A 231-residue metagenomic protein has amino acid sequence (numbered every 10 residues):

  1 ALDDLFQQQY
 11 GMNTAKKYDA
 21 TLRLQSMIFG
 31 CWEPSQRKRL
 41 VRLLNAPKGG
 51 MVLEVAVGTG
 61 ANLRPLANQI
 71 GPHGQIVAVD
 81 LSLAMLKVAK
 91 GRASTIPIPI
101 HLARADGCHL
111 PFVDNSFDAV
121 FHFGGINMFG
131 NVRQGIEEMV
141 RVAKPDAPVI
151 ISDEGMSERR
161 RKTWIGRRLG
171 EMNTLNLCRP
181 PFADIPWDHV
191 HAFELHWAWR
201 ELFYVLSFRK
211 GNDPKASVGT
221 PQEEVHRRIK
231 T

Functional and structural regions predicted by a protein language model:
A1-A20, K230-T231: N-terminal, positively charged/glycine-rich alpha-helical extensions of SAM-dependent methyltransferases
I28-K48, P65: Conserved alpha-helix/loop element of class I SAM-dependent methyltransferases that forms part of the SAM/SAH-binding
M51-H109: Class I SAM-dependent methyltransferase SAM/SAH-binding core
P72-H73, A143-P148: Short glycine-dipeptide loop
C108-A119: A short acidic, Gly/Pro-enriched loop at the edge of an enzyme's catalytic core that lines a small-molecule cofactor
A119-N131: A short SAM/SAH-binding and catalytic strip from SAM-dependent methyltransferases
R133-P145: A short glycine-rich, Lys/Arg-flanked "PGG" loop and its adjoining helix->strand segment in the class I
I150-S207: C-terminal alpha-helical "lid/dimerization" subdomain adjacent to the S-adenosyl-L-methionine
